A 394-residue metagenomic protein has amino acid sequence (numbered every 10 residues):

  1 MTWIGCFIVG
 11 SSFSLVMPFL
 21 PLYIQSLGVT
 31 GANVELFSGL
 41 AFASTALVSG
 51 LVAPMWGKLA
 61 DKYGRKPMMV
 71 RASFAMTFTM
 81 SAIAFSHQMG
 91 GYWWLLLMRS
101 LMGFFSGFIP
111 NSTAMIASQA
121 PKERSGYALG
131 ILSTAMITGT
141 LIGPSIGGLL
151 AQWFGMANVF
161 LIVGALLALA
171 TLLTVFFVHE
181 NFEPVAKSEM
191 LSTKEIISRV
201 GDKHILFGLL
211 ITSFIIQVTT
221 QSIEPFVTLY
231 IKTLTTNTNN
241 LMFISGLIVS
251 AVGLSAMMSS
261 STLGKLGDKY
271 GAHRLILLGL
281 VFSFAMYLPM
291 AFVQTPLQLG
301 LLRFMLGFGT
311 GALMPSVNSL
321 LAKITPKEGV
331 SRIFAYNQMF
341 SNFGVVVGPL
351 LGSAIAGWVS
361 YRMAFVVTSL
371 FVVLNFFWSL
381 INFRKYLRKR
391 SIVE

Functional and structural regions predicted by a protein language model:
F7, Y92-G107, Q298-A312: Hydrophobic core of transmembrane alpha-helices in multi-pass small-molecule transporters, especially MFS/SLC-type
F19-E35, F226-F243: Short amphipathic helix-loop junctions that connect adjacent transmembrane helices in Major Facilitator Superfamily/SLC
L40-W56, S250-S259: Central cavity-lining transmembrane alpha-helices of secondary-active solute carriers, predominantly the Major
L51-G64, S259-G271: Helix-to-loop junctions at the C-terminal end of transmembrane segments in multipass secondary transporters
F74-M89, F282-Q294: C-terminal ends and interior cores of transmembrane alpha-helices in multi-pass membrane transporters/permeases
M98-M136, L320: Cytoplasmic helix-loop-helix junction between adjacent transmembrane helices in 12-TM secondary transporters
T171-K187, I381-I392: Helix-loop junctions on the cytosolic side of multi-pass membrane transporters, especially the intracellular loop
H179-L209, E394: Juxtamembrane intracellular "pre-TM" segments in multi-pass secondary transporters
